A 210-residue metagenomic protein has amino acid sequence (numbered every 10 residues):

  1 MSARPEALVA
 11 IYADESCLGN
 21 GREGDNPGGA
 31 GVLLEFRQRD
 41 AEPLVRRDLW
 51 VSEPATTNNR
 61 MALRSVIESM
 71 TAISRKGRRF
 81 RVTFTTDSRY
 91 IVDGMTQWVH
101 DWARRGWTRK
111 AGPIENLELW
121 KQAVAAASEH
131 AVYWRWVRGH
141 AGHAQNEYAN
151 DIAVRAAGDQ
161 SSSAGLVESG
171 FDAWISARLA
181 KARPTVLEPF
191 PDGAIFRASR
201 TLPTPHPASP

Functional and structural regions predicted by a protein language model:
M1-R60, T71-A72, L187-P210: RNase H-like nuclease fold core
E15-E23, P27, I67-Y148, W174: RNase H catalytic domain
E35-R39, N59, W107-A111, G158-S163: Glycine-rich loops and low-complexity Gly/Arg-rich segments that provide flexible linkers or classic glycine-based
L44-E53, L117-A125, E168-S176: Low-complexity, flexible helical/coil segments
A62, V66: Short, conserved alpha-helix that lines the donor NDP-sugar binding/gating region of sugar-transfer enzymes
G158-P210: Acidic two-metal-ion nuclease catalytic site recognized across multiple nuclease folds, prominently DnaQ/RNase D-T
